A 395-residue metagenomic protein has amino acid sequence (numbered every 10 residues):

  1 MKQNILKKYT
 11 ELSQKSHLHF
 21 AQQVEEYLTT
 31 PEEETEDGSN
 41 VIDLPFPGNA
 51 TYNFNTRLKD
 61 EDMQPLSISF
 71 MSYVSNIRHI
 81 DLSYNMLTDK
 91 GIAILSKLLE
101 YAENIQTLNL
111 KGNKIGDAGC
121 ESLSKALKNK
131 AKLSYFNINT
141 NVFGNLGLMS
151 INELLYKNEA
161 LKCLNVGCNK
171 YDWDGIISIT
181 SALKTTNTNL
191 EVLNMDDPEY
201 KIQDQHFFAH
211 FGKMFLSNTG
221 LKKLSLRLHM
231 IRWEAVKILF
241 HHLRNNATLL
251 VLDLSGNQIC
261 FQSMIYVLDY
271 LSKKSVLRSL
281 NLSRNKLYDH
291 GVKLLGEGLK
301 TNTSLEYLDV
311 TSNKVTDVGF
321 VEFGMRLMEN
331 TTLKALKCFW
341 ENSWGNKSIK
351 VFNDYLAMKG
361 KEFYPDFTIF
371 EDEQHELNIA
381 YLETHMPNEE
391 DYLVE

Functional and structural regions predicted by a protein language model:
M1-E395: Leucine-rich tandem repeat or coiled-coil scaffolds
